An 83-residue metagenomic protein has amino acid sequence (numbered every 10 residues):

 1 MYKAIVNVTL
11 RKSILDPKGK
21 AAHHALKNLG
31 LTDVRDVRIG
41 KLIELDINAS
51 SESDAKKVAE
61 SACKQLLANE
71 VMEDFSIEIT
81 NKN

Functional and structural regions predicted by a protein language model:
M1-K12, E44: Short glycine-/aliphatic-rich beta-strand segments at the starts of folded cytosolic domains
Y2, K18, L29-G30, A62 (+1 more regions): Short beta-strand/helix segments in adaptor/scaffold domains that form protein-protein interfaces within large
I5, D36, D74-E78: Residues at or immediately flanking beta-strands
S13-L31: Short amphipathic alpha-helix segments
I14-K18, E52-K57: Short, conserved charged micro-motifs
A25-N28, V34-R38, V58: Conserved, structured core segments of small domains
I39-S51: Short, charge-patterned binding micro-sites
K56-K82: C-terminal structural segments of small proteins and small subunits
